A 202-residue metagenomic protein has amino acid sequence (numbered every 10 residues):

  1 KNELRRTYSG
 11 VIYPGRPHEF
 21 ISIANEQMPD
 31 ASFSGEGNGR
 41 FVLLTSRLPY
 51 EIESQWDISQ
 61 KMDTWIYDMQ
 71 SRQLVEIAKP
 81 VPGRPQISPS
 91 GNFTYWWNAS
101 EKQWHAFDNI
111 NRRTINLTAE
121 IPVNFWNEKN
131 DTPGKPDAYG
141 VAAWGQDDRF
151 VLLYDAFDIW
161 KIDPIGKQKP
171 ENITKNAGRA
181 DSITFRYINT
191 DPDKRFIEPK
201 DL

Functional and structural regions predicted by a protein language model:
K1-L202: Beta-propeller folds
